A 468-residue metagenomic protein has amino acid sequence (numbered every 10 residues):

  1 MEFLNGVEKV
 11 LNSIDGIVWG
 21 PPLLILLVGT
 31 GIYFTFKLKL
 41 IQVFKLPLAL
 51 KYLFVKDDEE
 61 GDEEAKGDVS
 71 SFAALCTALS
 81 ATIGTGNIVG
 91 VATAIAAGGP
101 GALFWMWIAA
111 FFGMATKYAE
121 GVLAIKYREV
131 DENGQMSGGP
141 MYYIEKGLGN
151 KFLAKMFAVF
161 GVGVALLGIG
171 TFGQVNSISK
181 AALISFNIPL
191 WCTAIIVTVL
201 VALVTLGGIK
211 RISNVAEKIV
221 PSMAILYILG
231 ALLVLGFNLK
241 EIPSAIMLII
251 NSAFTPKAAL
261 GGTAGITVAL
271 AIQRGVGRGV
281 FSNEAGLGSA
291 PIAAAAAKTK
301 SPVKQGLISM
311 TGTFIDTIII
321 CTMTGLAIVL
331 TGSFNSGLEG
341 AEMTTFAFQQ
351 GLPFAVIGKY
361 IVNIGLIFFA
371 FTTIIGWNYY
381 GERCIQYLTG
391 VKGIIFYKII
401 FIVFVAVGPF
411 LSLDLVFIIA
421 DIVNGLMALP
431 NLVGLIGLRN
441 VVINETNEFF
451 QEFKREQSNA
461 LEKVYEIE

Functional and structural regions predicted by a protein language model:
M1-A81, T85, A96-A102, G113 (+2 more regions): N-terminal alpha-helical transmembrane segments of multi-pass membrane transport and channel/translocase proteins
G6-V7, K37-Q42, G86-V91, L166-S179 (+5 more regions): Transmembrane helix-loop junctions in multi-pass membrane proteins
L26-Y33, K37-L50, V175-A182, P189-I250 (+3 more regions): Membrane-interface loop-to-helix entry segments
T30, F34-T35, A109-G134, P140-T205 (+2 more regions): Helix-loop-helix module between adjacent transmembrane segments
L40-V69, T93-L103, W107, A115-L148 (+4 more regions): Flexible loop linkers connecting adjacent transmembrane helices in multi-pass alpha-helical membrane transporters
E59-A97, L123-M141, E145-G147, V159-G163 (+2 more regions): Alpha-helical membrane segments and immediately flanking helix-loop junctions that form or couple to the substrate/ion
F112-E120, I195-I209, V220-K240, Q273 (+3 more regions): Selective recognition of specific alpha-helical transmembrane segments in multi-pass small-molecule
Y118-R128, E132, L232-L248, P256-T263 (+2 more regions): Extracellular/periplasmic helix-exit of transmembrane alpha-helices
